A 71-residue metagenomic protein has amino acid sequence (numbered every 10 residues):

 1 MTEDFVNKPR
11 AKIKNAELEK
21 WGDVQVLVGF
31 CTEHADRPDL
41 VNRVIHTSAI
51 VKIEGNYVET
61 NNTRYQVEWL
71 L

Functional and structural regions predicted by a protein language model:
M1-K52, L70: N-terminal non-globular leader segments, chiefly Sec-dependent signal peptides
A49-L71: Short, compact, well-ordered microdomains
